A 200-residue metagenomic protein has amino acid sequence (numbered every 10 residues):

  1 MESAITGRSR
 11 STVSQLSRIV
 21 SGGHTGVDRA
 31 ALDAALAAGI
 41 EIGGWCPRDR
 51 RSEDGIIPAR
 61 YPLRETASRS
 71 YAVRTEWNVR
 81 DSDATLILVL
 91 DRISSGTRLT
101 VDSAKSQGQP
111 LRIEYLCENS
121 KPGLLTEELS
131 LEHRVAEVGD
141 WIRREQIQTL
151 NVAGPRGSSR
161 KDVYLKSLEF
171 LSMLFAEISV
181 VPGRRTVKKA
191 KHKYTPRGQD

Functional and structural regions predicted by a protein language model:
M1-Q15, K188-D200: Basic/polar N-terminal segments that are highly enriched at the extreme N-terminus, encompassing both cleavable
I5-G7, T12-T149, R156, V163-I178: Acidic/glycine-enriched connector segments
S159-D162, K166-P196, D200: Charged phosphate-binding loop/patch that engages nucleotide di/tri-phosphates or the phosphate backbone of nucleic
